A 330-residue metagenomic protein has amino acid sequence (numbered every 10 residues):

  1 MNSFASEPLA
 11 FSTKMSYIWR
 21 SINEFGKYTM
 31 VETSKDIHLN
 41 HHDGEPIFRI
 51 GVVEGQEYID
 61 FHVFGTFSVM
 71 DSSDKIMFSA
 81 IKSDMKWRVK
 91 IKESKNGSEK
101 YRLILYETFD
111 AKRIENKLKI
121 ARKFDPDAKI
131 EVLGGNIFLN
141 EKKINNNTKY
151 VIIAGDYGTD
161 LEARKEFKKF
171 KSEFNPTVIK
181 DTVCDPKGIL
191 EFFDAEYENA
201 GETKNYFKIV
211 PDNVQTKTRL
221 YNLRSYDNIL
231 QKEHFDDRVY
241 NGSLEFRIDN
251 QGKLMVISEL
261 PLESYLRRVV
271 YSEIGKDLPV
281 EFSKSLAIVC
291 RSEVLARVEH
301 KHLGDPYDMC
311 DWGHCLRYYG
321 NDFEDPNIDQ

Functional and structural regions predicted by a protein language model:
M1-Q330: Conserved, single-site charged/polar hotspot
